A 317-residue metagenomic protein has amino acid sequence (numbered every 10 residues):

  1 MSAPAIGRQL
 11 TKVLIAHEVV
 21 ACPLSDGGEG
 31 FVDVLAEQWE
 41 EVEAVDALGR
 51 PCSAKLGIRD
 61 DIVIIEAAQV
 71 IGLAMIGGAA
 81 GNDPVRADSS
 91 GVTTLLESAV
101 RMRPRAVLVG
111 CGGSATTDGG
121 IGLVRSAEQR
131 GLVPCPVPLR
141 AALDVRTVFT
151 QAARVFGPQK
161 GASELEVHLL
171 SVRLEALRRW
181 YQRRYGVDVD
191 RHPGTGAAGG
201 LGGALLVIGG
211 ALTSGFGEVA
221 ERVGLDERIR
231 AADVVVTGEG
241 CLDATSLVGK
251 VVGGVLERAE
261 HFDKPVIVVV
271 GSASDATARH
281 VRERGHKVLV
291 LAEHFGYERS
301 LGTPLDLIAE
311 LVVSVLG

Functional and structural regions predicted by a protein language model:
M1-G317: N-terminal loops that bind phosphate or other acidic moieties and the adjacent beta-alpha structural core
